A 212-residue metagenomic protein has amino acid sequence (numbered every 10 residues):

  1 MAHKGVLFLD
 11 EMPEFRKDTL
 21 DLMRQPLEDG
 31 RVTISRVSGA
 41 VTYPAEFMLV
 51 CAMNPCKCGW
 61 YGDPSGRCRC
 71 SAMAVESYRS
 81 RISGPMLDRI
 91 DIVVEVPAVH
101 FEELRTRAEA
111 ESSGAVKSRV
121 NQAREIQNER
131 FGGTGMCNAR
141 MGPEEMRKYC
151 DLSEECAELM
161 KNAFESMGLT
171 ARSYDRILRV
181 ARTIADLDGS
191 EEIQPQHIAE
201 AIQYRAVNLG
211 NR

Functional and structural regions predicted by a protein language model:
M1-L7, A40: Conserved alpha-helical scaffold flanking the Walker A/P-loop in AAA+ ATPase domains
K4, D10-E11, L22: Walker B catalytic acidic pair
E11-M12, G142: Short, polar/charged loop or turn motifs at beta-strand boundaries
K17-R212: Basic, amphipathic alpha-helical bundle interface domains used for macromolecular binding and assembly
